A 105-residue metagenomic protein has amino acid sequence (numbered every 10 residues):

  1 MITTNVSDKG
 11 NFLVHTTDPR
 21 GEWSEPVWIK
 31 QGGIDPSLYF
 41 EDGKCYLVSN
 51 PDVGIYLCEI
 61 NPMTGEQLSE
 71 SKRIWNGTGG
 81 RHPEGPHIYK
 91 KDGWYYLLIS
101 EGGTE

Functional and structural regions predicted by a protein language model:
M1-E105: Carbohydrate-active catalytic/glycan-binding domains of CAZyme proteins, especially the secreted or lumenal ectodomains
